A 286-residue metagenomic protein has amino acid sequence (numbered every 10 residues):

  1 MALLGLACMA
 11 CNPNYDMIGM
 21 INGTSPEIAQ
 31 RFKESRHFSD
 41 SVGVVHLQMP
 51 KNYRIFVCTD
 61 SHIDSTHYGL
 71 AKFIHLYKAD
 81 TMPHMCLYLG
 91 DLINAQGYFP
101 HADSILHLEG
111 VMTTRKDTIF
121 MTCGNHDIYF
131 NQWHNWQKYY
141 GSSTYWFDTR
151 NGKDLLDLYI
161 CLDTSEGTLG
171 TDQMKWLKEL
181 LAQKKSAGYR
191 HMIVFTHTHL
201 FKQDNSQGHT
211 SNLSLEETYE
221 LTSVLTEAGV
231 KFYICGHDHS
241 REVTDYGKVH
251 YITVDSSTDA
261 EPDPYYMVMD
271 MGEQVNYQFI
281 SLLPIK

Functional and structural regions predicted by a protein language model:
A7-A10: C-terminal motif of bacterial Sec signal peptides marking the signal peptidase cleavage site
N12-P100: N-terminal active-site segment of His-dependent metallophosphoesterases
S25-D40, L47, F99-R190, E217-T226 (+1 more regions): Extended active-site neighborhood of metal-dependent phosphoesterases/phosphodiesterases
Y53, H84, L156-D157, R190-I193: Alpha/beta-hydrolase fold active-site loops
V57-T59, M85-D91, T118-N125, L162 (+3 more regions): Active-site neighborhood of phospho(di)ester-bond hydrolases with catalytic His/Asp-centered motifs
S61-H62, L92-A95, D163-T168, H209-N212: The substrate-binding groove and active-site-proximal loops of carbohydrate-active enzymes, especially glycoside
A187-F232, A260: Active-site-proximal segments of metal-dependent phosphoesterases and phosphodiesterases across multiple
F279-K286: Short, solvent-exposed aromatic-acidic interface loops
